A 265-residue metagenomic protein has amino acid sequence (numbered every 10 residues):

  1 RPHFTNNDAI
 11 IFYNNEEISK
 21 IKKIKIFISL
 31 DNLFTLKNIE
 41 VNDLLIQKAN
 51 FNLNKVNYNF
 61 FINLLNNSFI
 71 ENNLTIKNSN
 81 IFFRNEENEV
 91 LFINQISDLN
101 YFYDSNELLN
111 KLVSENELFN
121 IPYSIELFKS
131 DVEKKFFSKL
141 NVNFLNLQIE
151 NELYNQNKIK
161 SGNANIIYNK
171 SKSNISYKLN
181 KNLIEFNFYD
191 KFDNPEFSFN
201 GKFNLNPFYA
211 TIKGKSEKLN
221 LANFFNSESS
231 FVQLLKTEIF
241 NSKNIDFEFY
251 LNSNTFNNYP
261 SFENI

Functional and structural regions predicted by a protein language model:
P2-I28: Extracytoplasmic/periplasmic/luminal assembly and interaction segments in envelope/secretory/respiratory proteins
F4-N7, I26-I265: Membrane-proximal interfacial segments on either side of biological membranes
